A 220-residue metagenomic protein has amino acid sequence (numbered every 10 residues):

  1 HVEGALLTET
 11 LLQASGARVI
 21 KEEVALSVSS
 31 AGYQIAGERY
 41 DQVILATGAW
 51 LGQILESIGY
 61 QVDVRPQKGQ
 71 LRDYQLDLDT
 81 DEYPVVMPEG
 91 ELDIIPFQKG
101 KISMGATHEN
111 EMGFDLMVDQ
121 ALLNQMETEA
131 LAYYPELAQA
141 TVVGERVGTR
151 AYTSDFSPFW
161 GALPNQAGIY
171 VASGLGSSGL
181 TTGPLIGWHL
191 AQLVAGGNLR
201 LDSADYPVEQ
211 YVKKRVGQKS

Functional and structural regions predicted by a protein language model:
H1-Q13, M117-L122, T181: Short beta-strand to alpha-helix junction loop
A14-R18: A structural motif corresponding to the C-terminal end of an alpha-helix and its immediate exit/capping segment
V19-Q34: A conserved short coil-to-beta-strand element within the FAD-binding core of flavoproteins
I20, I44, Y170-A172: Hydrophobic/aromatic beta-strand patches that form the interior of the parallel beta-sheet core in alpha/beta enzyme
G32-Q34, K101-I102, I169-Y170: Hydrophobic residues embedded in beta-strands of well-ordered beta-sheets
A36-R39: Glycine-rich phosphate-binding loop signature in dinucleotide/nucleotide-binding domains
Q42, T47-P164: Active-site substrate-recognition segment that forms the wall of the catalytic cavity or substrate channel
E136-S220: C-terminal catalytic lobe of FAD-dependent flavoproteins
